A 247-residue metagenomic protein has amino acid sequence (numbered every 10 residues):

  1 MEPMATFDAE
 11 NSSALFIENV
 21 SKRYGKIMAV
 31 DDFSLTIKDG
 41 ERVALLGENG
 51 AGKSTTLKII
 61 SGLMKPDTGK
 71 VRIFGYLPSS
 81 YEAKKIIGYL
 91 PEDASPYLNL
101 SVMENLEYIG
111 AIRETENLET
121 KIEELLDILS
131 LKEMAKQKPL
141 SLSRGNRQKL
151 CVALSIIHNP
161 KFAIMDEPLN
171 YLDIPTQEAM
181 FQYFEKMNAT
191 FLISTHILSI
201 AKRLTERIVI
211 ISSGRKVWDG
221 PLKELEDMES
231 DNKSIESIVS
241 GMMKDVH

Functional and structural regions predicted by a protein language model:
S61: Helix-to-loop junction immediately C-terminal to a conserved catalytic motif
G69-A83: Conserved ABC transporter NBD signature motif
E107, A111, N117-M134: Conserved ABC ATPase "signature" region
K138-G145: Conserved ABC ATPase signature
A163-E167: Catalytic Walker B motif of ABC-type/P-loop ATPase nucleotide-binding domains
